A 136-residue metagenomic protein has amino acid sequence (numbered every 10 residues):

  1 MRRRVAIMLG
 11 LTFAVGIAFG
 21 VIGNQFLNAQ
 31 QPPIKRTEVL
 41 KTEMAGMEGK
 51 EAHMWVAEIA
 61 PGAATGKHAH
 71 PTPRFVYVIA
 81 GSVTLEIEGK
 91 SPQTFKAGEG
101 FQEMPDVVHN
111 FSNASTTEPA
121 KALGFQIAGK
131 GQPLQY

Functional and structural regions predicted by a protein language model:
M1-R4, G10-L11: Positively charged n-region of N-terminal signal peptides that target proteins for export
L9-V21: Bacterial N-terminal signal peptides
V21-R36: Cleaved targeting-peptide boundary
P32-K67, F125, G129: A short glycine-rich, His/Asp/Glu-containing loop-to-beta-strand
I59-A60, G89-D106: Short acidic-glycine-tyrosine-enriched beta hairpin
T65-H70, I87, T94, S112-A114: Short histidine-centered beta-strand/loop micro-motifs that create catalytic or ligand/metal-coordination sites
P71-G89, A97-E99: Glycine- and acidic-residue-biased ligand/ion/polar-headgroup-sensing regions
P92, D106-P133: Ligand-binding loop in jelly-roll beta-barrel domains
